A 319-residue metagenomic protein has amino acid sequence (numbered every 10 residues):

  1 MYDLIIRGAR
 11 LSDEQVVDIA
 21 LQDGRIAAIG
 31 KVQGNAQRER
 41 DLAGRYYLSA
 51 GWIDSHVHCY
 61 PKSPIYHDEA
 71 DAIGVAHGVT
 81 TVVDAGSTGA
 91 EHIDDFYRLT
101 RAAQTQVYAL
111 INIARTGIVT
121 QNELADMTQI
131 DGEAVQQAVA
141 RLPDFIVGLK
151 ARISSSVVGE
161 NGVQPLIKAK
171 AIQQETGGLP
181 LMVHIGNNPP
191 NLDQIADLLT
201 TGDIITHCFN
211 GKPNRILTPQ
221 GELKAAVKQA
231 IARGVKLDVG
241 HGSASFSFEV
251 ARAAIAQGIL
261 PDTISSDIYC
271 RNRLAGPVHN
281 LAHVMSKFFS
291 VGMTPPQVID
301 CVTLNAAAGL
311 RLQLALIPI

Functional and structural regions predicted by a protein language model:
Y2-G8, Q22-D23, G34-V82: Replace "His-x-His-based motif
A9, G24, R45, H56 (+7 more regions): Divalent metal-coordination and catalytic microenvironments
E14-L21: A conserved glycine-rich beta-strand in the N-terminal activation segment of trypsin-fold
I53-Y60, H184, H207, P318: Histidine-centered divalent metal-coordination motifs
S63-A72, T128-V139, P189-I195: Short, acidic/polar
G74-S154: Divalent-metal coordination cores built from histidine and acidic residues
A151-A254, G258-A275: Active-site core of metal-dependent hydrolases
E249-L316: His/Asp/Glu-enriched, well-ordered alpha-helical/loop segment that forms or immediately abuts the divalent-metal
